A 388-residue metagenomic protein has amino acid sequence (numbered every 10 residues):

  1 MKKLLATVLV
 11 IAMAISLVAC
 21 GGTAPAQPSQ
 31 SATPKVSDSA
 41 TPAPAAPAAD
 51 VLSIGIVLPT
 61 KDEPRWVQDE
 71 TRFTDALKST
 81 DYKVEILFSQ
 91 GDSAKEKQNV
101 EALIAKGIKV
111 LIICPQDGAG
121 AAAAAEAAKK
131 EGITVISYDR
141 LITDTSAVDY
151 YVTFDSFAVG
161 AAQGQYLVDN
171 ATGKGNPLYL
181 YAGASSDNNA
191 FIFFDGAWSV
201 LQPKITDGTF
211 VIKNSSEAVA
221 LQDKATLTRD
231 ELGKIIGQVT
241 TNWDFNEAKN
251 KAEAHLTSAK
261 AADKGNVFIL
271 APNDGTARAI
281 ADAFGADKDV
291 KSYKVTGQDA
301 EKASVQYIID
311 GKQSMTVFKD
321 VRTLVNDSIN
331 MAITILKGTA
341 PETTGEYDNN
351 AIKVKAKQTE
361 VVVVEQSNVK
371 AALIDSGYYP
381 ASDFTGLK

Functional and structural regions predicted by a protein language model:
M1-K2, P34: Generic cytosolic/nucleocytoplasmic N-terminal low-complexity/intrinsically disordered segments
K2-V10: Sec-dependent signal peptide recognition, specifically the positively charged N-region followed immediately by
L9, M13-L17: Hydrophobic core
C20-K388: A residue-level marker of the well-folded mature domains of exported/periplasmic proteins
